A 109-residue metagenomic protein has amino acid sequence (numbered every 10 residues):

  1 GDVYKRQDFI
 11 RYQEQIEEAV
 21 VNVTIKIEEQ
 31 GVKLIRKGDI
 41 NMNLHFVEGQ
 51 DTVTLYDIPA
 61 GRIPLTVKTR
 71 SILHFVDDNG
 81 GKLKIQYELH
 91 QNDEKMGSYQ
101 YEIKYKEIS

Functional and structural regions predicted by a protein language model:
G1-Y4: Short, small-residue-biased leader/transition segments that mark boundaries at the very start of proteins
D8-I10, V32-K33, I63, L83: Hydrophobic residues embedded in beta-strands of well-ordered beta-sheets
F9-Q15, R36, I85-L89: Short beta-strand segments that buttress and anchor functional surface loops
E14-V23, I40-H45, P64, N92-G97: Short, surface-exposed beta-strand/loop "edge" segments at domain boundaries and coil↔beta transitions
V23-I25, T54, R70-I72, I85-L89 (+1 more regions): Hydrophobic/aromatic beta-strand elements that line small-molecule binding cavities or substrate pockets in beta-rich
I25-V47: Helix-adjacent hinge/juxtasegments
D39-N41, H45-K84: Acidic, glycine-rich flexible loop segments
D78-S109: Mixed-charge, glycine-accented linear interaction segment located at domain edges/termini
